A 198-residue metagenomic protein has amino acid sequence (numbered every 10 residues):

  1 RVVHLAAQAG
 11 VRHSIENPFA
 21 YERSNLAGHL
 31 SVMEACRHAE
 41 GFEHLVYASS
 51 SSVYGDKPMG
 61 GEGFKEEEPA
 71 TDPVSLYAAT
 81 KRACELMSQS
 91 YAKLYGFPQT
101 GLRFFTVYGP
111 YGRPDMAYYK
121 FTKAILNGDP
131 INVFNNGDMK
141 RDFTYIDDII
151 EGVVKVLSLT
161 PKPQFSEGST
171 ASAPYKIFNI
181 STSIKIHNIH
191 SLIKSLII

Functional and structural regions predicted by a protein language model:
R1, S31, L86-M87, K120 (+3 more regions): Alpha-helical elements of Rossmann-like donor-binding domains used by nucleotide-donor carbohydrate transfer enzymes
R1-V107, N127, L157: N-terminal Rossmann-like NAD(P)+-binding domain of SDR-like oxidoreductases, especially those catalyzing
R12, F19, L30, D115 (+4 more regions): Residues in well-ordered alpha-helical elements
R23, L45, N132-N135, Q164-E167: Short, hydrophobic secondary-structure boundary micro-motifs
S51, S183-I184: Conserved short acidic donor-positioning loop in nucleotide-sugar-dependent glycosyltransferases
V74-Y77, F104-D115, N135-D147, T182: Glycine-rich "substrate-gating" loop/helix at the edge of Rossmann-like oxidoreductase active sites
K93, Y119-I131, R141-I177: Alpha-helical substrate-binding/gating segment
N136, E167-N179, I186-I193, I197-I198: C-terminal "lid/loop" region of Rossmann-like NAD(P)-dependent oxidoreductases
